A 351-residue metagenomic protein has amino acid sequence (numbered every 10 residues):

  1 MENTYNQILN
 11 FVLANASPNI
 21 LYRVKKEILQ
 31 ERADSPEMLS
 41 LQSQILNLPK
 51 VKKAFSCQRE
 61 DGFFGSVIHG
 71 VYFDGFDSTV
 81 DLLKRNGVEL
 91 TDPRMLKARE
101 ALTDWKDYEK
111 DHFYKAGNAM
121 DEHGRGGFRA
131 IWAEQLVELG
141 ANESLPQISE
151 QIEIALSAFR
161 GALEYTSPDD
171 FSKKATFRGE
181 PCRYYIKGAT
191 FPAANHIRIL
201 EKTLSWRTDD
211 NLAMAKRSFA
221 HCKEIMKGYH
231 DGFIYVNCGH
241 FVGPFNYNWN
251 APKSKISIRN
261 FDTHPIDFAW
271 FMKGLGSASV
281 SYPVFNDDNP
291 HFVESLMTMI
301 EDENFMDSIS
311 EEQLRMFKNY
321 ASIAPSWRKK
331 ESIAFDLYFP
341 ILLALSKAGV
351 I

Functional and structural regions predicted by a protein language model:
M1-I351: Preference for long, amphipathic alpha-helical scaffolds in soluble/luminal domains and all-alpha bundles
